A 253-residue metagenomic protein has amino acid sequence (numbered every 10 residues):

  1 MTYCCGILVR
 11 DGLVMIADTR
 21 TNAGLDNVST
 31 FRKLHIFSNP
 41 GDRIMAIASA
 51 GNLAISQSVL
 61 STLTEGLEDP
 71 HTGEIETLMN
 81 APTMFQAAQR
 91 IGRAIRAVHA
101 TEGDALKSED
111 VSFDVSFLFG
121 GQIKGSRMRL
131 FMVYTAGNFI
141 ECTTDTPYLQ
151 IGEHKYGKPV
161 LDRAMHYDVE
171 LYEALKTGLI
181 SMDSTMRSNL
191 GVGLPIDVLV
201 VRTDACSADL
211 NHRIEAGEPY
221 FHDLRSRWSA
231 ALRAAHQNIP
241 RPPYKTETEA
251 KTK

Functional and structural regions predicted by a protein language model:
M1-K253: N-terminal nucleophile
